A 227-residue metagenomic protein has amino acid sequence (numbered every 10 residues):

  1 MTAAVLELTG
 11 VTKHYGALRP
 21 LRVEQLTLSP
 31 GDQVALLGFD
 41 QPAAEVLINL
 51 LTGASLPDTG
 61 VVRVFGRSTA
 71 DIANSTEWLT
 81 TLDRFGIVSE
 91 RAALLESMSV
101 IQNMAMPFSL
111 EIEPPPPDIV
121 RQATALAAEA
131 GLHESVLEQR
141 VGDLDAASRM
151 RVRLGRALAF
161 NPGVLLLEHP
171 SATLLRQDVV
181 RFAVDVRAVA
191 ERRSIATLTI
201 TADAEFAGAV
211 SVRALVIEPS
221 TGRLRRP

Functional and structural regions predicted by a protein language model:
T52: Helix-to-loop junction immediately C-terminal to a conserved catalytic motif
S68-G86: ABC ATPase NBD coupling module
R91, S97-L110, Q122: Q-loop/switch helix immediately C-terminal to the Walker
D118-V136: Conserved ABC ATPase "signature" region
R140-A146: Conserved ABC ATPase signature
L154: Hydrophobic anchor residue at the start of the ABC signature
N161: Conserved catalytic motifs of ABC-family nucleotide-binding domains
